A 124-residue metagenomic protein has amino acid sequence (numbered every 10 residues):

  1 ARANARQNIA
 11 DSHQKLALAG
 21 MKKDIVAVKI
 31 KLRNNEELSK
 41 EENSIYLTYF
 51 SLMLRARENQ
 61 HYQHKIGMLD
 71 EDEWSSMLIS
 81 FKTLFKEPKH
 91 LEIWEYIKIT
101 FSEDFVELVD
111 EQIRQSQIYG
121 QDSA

Functional and structural regions predicted by a protein language model:
A1-S44: Membrane-proximal alpha-helical anchors
E42-A124: An amphipathic alpha-helical interaction surface
